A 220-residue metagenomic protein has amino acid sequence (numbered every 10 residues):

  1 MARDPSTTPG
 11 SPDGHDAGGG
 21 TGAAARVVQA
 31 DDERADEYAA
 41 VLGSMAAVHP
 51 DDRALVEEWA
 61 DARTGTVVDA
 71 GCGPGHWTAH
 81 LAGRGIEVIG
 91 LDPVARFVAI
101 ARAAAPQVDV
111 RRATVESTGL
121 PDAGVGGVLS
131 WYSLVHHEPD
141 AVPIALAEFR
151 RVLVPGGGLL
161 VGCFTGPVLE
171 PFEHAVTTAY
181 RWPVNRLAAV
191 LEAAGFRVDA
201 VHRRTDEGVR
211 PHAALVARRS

Functional and structural regions predicted by a protein language model:
A2-R63, P167: Conserved class I S-adenosyl-L-methionine
V68, P74-S117: Class I SAM-dependent methyltransferase SAM/SAH-binding core
E116-V128: A short acidic, Gly/Pro-enriched loop at the edge of an enzyme's catalytic core that lines a small-molecule cofactor
G127-A141: A short SAM/SAH-binding and catalytic strip from SAM-dependent methyltransferases
P143-P155: A short glycine-rich, Lys/Arg-flanked "PGG" loop and its adjoining helix->strand segment in the class I
G156-C163: Conserved beta-strand signature within the Rossmann-like core of class I S-adenosyl-L-methionine
E170-R186: Acceptor-substrate binding/catalytic loop of class I
D206-S220: Core SAM-dependent methyltransferase catalytic element
